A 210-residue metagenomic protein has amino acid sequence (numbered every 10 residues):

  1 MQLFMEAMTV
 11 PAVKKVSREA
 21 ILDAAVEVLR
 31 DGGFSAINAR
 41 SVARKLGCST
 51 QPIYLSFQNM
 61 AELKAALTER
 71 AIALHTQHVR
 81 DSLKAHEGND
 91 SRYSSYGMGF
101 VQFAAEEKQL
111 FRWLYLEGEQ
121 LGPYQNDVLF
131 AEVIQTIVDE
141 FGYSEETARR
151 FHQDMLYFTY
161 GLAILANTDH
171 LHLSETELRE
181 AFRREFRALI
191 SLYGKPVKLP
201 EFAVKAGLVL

Functional and structural regions predicted by a protein language model:
M1-V16, H86, P196-L210: N-terminal intrinsically disordered/low-complexity leader segments
T9-V10, A65, E69-S94, E132-D139: Amphipathic alpha-helical linker/stalk segments
A20, A24, V28-E62, A66: Helix-turn-helix
L29, L63-A71, L114, G118 (+1 more regions): Alpha-helical DNA-contacting segments of helix-turn-helix folds
R80-L110, E145, M155: Hydrophobic alpha-helical connector segments
S91-S94, F141-Y157, F202-K205: All-alpha amphipathic helical-bundle segments outside canonical DNA-binding/catalytic cores that form hydrophobic
G118-D154, E180-S191: Amphipathic alpha-helical packing segments from all-alpha helical-bundle domains
Y157-E175, A188-E201: Amphipathic C-terminal alpha-helical segment
